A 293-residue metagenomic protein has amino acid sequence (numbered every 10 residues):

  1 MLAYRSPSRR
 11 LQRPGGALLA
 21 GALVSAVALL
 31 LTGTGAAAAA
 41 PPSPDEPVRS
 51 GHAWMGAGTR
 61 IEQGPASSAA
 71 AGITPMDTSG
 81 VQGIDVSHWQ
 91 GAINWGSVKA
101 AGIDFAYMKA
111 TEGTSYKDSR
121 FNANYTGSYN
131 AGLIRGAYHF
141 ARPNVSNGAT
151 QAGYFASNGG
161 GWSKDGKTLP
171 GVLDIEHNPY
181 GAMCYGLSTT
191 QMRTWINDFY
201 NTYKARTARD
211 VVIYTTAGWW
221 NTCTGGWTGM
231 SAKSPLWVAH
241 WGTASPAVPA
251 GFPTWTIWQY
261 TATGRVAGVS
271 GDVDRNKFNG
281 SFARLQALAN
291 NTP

Functional and structural regions predicted by a protein language model:
M1-A40: Secretory targeting and sorting signals
S6-R9, H88, W95-A100, E176 (+3 more regions): Short alpha-helical interface patches
P41-G91, G229-P293: Functionally critical loop-and-helix segments that line ligand-binding/catalytic clefts of soluble enzyme domains
I73, D77-Y200, K204-R206: Substrate-binding cleft of extracellular glycoside hydrolase catalytic domains
N94, N147, C223, V248 (+1 more regions): Short acidic, gly/pro-rich beta-turn/loop elements at beta-sheet edges and active-site/ligand-binding grooves
S115, N144, W220, S245 (+1 more regions): Flexible, glycine-rich phosphate/dinucleotide-binding loops and adjacent beta-alpha linkers at cofactor/substrate
K167-G251: Catalytic domains of cell-wall/extracellular-matrix polysaccharide-remodeling enzymes, centered on de-N-acetylation
